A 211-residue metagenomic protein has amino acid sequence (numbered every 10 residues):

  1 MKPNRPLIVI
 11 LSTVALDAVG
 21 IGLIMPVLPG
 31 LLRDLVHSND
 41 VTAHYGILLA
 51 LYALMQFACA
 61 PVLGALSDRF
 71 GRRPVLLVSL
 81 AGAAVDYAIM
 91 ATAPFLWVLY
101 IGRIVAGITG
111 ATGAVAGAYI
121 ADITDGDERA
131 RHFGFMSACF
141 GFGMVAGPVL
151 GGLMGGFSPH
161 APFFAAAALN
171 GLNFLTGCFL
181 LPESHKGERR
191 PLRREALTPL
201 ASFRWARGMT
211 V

Functional and structural regions predicted by a protein language model:
K2-P3, P182-V211: Juxtamembrane intracellular "pre-TM" segments in multi-pass secondary transporters
P3-G30, D34, G208-V211: Pair of pore-lining "gating" transmembrane helices in MFS-fold secondary transporters
N4, A91-G102: Helix-loop junctions at membrane interfaces in 12-TM secondary transporters
A15, D86, W97-A111: Hydrophobic core of transmembrane alpha-helices in multi-pass small-molecule transporters, especially MFS/SLC-type
A53-P61, A111, M144-V145: Residue-level signature of mid-helix packing/kink "hotspots" within the transmembrane helices of 12-pass Major
F57-P94: Conserved MFS/SLC helix-loop-helix module at the cytosolic interface between two early adjacent transmembrane helices
G102-G141: Cytoplasmic helix-loop-helix junction between adjacent transmembrane helices in 12-TM secondary transporters
M136-F179: Helix-loop-helix hairpin linking two adjacent transmembrane segments in secondary transporters
